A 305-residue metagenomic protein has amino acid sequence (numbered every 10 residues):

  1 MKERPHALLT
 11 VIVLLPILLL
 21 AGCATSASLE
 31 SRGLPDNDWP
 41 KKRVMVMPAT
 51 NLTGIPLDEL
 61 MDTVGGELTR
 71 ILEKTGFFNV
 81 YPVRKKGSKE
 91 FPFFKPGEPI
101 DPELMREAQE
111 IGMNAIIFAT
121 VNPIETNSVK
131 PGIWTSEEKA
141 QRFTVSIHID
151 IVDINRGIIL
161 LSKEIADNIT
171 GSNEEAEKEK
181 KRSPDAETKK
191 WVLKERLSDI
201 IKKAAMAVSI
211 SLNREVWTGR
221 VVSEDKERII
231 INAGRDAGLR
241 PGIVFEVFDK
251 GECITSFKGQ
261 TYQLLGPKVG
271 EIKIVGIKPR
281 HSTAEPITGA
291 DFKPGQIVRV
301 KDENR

Functional and structural regions predicted by a protein language model:
M1-H6: N-terminal secretory signal peptides that target proteins for export/translocation
T10-A21: Bacterial N-terminal signal peptides
C23-K42, D153-E227, P241, E246 (+2 more regions): C-terminal/domain-edge helix-coil "capping" segments
R43, M47-P48, L52-N122, I154 (+3 more regions): N-terminal segment of the mature soluble domain
T50-E59, P92-K95, W134-S136, A186-K194 (+1 more regions): Second-shell loop/turn segments in exported
E98-R156, Q263, I277: Surface-exposed short loop/turn segments
A115, L212-V216, Q263-E271: Short coil-to-beta-strand transition motifs
E252-L264, R305: Short, Lys/Arg- and Gly-enriched loop/turn segments at beta-strand edges
